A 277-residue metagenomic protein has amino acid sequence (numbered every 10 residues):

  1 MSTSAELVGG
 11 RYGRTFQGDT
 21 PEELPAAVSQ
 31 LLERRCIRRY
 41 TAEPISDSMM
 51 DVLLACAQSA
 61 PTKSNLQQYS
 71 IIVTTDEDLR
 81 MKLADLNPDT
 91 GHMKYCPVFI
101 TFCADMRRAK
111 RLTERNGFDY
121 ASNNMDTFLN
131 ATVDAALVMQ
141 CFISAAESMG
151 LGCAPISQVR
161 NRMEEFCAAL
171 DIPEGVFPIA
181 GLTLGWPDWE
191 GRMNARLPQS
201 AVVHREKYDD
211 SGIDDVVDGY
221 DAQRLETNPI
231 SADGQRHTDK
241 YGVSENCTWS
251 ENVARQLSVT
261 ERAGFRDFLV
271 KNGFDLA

Functional and structural regions predicted by a protein language model:
M1-A277: Acidic, surface-exposed loops and disordered segments
